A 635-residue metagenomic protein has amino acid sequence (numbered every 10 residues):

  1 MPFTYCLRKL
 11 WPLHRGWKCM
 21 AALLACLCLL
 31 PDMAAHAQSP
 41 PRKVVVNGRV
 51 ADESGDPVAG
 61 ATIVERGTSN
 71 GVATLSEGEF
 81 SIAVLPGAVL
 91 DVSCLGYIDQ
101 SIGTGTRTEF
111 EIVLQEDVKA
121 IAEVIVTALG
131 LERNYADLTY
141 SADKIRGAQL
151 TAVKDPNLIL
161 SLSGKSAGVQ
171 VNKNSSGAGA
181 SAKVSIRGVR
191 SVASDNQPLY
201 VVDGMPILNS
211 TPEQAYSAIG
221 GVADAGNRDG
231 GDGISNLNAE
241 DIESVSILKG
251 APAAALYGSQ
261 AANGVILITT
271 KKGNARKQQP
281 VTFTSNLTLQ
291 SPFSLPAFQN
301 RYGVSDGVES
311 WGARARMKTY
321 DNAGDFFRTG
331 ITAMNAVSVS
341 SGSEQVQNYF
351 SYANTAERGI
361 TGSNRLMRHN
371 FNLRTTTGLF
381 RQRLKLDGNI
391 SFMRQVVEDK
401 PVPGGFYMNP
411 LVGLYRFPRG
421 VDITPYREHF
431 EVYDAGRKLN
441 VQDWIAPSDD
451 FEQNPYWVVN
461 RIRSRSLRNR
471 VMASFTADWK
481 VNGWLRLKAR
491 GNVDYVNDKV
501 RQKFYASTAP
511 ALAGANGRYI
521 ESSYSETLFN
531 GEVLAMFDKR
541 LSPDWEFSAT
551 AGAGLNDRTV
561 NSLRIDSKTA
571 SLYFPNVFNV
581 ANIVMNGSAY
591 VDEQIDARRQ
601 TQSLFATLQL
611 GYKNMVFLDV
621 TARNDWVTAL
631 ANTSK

Functional and structural regions predicted by a protein language model:
P2-A21, L27-L379, L384-G388, M393 (+3 more regions): Short, small/polar-rich motifs associated with maturation and membrane association, primarily at protein termini
V184, I266, V337, L373 (+5 more regions): Membrane-embedded beta-strands of outer-membrane beta-barrel proteins, especially the hydrophobic/small aromatic
N196-Q197, V202, L208, E213-Q214 (+6 more regions): Surface-exposed loop/interface segments of Gram-negative outer-membrane beta-barrel transport/assembly proteins
D224, A473-W479, V493-Y495: Alpha-helical support elements that line or immediately flank enzyme active sites and cofactor-binding pockets
I242, F371-L373, A489, G531 (+4 more regions): Extended, hydrophobic alpha-helical segments in both membrane/secreted and soluble proteins
T270, S341-S343, T377-L379, A477-W479 (+4 more regions): Residue-level signature of outer-membrane beta-barrel architecture
S285, Y352-R358, L618-L630: Transmembrane beta-strand segments that form the barrel wall of outer-membrane beta-barrel proteins
Q345-N348, Q382-L386, W484-L487, W545 (+1 more regions): Repeated loop/turn-to-beta-strand initiation elements of outer-membrane beta-barrel proteins
